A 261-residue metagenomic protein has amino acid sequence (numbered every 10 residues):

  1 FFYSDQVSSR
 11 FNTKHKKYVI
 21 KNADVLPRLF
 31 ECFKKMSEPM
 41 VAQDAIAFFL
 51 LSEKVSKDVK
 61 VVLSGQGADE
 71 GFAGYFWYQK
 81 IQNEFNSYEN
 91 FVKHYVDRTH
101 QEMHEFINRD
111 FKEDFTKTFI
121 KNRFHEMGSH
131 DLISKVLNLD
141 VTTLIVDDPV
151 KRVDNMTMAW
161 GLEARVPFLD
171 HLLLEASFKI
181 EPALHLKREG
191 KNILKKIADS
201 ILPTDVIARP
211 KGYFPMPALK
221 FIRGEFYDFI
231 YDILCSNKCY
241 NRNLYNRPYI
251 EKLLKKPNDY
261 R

Functional and structural regions predicted by a protein language model:
F1-K35, D110-F124: A conserved beta-strand->alpha-helix junction
S8, G65, D170: Residue-level signal for inorganic ion chemistry
T13, V61, N90-R261: Adenosyl-5′-phosphate
V25-R28, E70-G74, Q79, P215: Short catalytic/ligand-binding loop motif for oxyanion handling, primarily in non-cytosolic enzymes, centered on
S37-D44: Short, flexible loop segments at the rims of nucleotide/cofactor-binding pockets, characterized by
V59-Y75: Short acidic/histidine-rich active-site segments
F72-V96: A mobile, often basic/glycine-rich helix-loop segment that functions as the active-site lid/recognition loop
